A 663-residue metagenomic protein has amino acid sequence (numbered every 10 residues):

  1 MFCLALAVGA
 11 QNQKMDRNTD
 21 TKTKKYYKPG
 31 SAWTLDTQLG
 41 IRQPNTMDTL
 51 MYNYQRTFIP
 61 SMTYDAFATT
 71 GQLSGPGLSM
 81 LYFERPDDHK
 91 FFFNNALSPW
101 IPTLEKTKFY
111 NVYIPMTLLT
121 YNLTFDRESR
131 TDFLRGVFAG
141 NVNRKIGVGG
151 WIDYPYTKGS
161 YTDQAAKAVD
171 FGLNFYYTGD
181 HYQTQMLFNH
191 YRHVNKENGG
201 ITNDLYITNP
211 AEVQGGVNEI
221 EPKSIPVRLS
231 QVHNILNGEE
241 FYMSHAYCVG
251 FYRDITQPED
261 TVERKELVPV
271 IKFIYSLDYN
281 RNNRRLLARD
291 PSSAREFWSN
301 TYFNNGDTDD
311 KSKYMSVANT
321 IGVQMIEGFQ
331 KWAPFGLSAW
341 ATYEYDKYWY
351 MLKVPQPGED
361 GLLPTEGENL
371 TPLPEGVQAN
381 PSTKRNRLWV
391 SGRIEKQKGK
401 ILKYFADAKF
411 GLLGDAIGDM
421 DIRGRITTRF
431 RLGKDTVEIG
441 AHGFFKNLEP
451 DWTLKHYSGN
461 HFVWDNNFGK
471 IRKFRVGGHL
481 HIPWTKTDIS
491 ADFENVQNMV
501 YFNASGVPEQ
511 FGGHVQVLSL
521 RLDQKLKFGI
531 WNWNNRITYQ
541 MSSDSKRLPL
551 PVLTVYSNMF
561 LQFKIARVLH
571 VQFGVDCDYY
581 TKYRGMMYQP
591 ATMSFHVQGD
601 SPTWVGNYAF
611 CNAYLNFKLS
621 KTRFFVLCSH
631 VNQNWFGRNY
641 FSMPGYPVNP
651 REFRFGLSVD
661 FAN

Functional and structural regions predicted by a protein language model:
M1-F2, I426: Accessible peptide chain termini
F2-A10: Hydrophobic h-region of N-terminal signal peptides that target proteins for export in Gram-negative bacteria
Q11-E239, C248-T256, D260-R264, T427-V437 (+2 more regions): Membrane-proximal, glycine/serine-rich, low-complexity loop/turn segments characteristic of large bacterial
I114, R228-P291, F303-N663: Exposed, low-structure sequence patches enriched in small/polar residues
G150, R295-F297: Long, disordered, Ser/Thr/Pro-rich
F297-F303: N-terminal low-complexity tails
